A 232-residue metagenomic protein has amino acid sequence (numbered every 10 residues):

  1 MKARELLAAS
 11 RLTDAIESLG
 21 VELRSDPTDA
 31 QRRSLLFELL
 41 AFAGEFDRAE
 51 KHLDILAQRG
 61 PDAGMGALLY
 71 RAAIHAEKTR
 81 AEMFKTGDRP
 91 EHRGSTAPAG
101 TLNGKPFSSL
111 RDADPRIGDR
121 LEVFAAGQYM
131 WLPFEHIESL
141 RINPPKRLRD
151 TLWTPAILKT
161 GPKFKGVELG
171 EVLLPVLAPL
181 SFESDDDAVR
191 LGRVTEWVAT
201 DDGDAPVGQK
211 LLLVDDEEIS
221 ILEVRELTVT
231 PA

Functional and structural regions predicted by a protein language model:
M1-R89: Alpha-helical protein-protein interaction scaffolds
K2-R4, K51, K78, K85 (+5 more regions): Context-gated lysine
S18, A49, Q58, L68 (+4 more regions): Generic alpha-helix signal with a bias toward terminal, lower-confidence helices and secondary-structure junctions
E50, I55, K85, H92 (+3 more regions): Generic alpha-helical propensity signal that fires on short helical segments and nearby coil/disordered stretches
I74-A81, R93-T96, D201-G203: Short, highly charged low-complexity linear segments
G94-L177: Long, positively charged binding patches that form subdomain-scale interaction surfaces for polyanionic ligands
V172-P231: Helix-rich interaction surfaces within compact, conserved domain-sized segments that mediate assembly or partner
